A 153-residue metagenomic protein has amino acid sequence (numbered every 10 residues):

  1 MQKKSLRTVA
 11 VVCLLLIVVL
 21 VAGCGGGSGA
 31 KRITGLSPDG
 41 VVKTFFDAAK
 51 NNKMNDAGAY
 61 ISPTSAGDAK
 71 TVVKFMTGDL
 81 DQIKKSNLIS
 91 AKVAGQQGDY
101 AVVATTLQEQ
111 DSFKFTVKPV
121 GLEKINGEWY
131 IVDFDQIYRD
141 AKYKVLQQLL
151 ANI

Functional and structural regions predicted by a protein language model:
Q2-C13: Bacterial N-terminal signal peptides that target proteins for export
V19-G23: C-terminal motif of bacterial Sec signal peptides marking the signal peptidase cleavage site
G25-S28: Bacterial signal peptide processing site
A30-T34, D39-G40, T44-V102, Q110-F115: Short solvent-exposed beta->alpha transition segments
Q110, I125, Y138-R139: Short coil/turn motifs at secondary-structure junctions
F115-V117, I131-I153: Low-complexity, intrinsically disordered terminal/linker segments enriched in charged and Gly/Pro repeats
K118-E128: Short beta-strand segments and strand-loop junctions that repeat across beta-rich extracellular domains
